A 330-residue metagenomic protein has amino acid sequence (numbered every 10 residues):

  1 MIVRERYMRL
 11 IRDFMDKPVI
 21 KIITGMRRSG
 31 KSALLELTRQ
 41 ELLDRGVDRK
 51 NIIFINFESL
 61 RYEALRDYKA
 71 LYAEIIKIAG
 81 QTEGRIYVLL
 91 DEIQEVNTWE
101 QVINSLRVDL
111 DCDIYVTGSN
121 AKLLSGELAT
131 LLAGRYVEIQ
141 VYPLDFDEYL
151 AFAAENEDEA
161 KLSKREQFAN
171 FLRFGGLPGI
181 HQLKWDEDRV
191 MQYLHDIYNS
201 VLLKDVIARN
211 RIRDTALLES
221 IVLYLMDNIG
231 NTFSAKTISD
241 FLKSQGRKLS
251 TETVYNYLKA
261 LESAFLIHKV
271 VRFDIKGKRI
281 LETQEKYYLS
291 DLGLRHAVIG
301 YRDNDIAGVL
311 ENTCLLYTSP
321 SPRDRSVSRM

Functional and structural regions predicted by a protein language model:
V3-F14: Pre-Walker A adenine-sensing motif
I23: Hydrophobic anchor at the beta1->P-loop junction of P-loop NTPases
K31: Conserved lysine of the Walker
L34: Hydrophobic positions on the alpha1 helix immediately C-terminal to the Walker A/P-loop
I55-G80: Short glycine-rich substrate-engagement loop in P-loop NTPases that contacts/grips substrate
E127-D227, N231: Interdomain motor-coupling "hinge/lid" segment immediately C-terminal to the ATP-binding subdomain of NTP-driven enzymes
Y193-S319, R323: Accessory nucleic acid-recognition modules appended to NTPase machines
P322-D324, S328-M330: Positively charged, low-complexity/disordered segments
